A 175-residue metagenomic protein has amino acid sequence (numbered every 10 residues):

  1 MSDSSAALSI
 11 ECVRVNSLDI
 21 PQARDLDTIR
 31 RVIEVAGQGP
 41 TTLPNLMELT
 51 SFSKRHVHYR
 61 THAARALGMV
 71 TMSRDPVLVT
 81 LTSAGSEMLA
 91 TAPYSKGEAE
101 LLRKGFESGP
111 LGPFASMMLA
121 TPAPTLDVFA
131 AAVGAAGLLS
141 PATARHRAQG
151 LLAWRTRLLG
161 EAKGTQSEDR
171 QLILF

Functional and structural regions predicted by a protein language model:
S2-F175: Donor-sugar nucleotide-binding helix/loop cap in glycosyltransferases
